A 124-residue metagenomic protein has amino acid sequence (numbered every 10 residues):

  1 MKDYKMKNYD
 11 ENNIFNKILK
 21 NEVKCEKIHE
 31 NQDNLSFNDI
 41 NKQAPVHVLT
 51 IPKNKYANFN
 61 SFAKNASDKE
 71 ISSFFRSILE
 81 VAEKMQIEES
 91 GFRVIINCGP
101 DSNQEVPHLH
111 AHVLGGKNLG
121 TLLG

Functional and structural regions predicted by a protein language model:
M1-G124: HIT superfamily nucleotide-processing domains
